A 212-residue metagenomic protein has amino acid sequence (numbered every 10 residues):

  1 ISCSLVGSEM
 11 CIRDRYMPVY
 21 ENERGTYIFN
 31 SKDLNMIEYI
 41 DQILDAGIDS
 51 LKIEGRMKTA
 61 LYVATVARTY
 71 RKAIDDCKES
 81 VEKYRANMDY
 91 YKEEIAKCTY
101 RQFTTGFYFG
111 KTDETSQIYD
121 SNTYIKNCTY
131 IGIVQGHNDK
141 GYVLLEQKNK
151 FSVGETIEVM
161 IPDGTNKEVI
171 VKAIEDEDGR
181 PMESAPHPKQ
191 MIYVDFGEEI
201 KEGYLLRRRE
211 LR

Functional and structural regions predicted by a protein language model:
I1-G7, C11-I12: Single conserved hydrophobic/aromatic residue that forms the stacking wall/gate of nucleotide- or nucleobase-binding
Y16-R24: Gly-rich Lys/Arg/Thr-decorated short loops/hinges at beta-loop-alpha junctions or inter-strand turns that position
R24-Y70: Long hydrophobic segments that form regular secondary structure
Y39-I40, K58, D120-S121, G132-I133 (+1 more regions): Generic recognition of flexible, low-complexity loop/linker segments
E54-T129: Anionic-ligand-binding alpha/beta catalytic cores of soluble enzymes and soluble regulatory domains that recognize
T129-R212: Beta-strand/loop-dominated core regions that host nucleotide or nucleotide-derived cofactor-binding catalytic loops
